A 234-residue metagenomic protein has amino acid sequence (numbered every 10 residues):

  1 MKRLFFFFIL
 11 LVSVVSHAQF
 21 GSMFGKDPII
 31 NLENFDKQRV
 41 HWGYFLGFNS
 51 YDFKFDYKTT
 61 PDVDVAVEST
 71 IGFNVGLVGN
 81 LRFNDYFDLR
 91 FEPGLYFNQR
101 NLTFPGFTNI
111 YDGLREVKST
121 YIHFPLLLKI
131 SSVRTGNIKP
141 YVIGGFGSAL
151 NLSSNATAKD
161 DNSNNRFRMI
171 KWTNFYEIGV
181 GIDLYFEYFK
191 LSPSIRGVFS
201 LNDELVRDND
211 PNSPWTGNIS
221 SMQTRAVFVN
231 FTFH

Functional and structural regions predicted by a protein language model:
Q19-I71, H234: Short glycine/proline- and aromatic-enriched beta-strand/turn motifs that initiate or cap beta-hairpins
D36, L81-D85, I130-G136, L184-F186 (+1 more regions): Outer-membrane beta-barrel strand-turn architecture
Q38-V40, S69-F73, K118-F124, I138 (+2 more regions): Residues that define the transmembrane beta-barrel architecture of outer-membrane proteins
V40-L46, L89-P93, I122-F124, P140-F146 (+3 more regions): Transmembrane beta-strands of outer-membrane beta-barrel proteins
H41, D52-F53, K58-Y111: Glycine- and aromatic-enriched membrane insertion/assembly motifs of diderm outer-membrane and organelle channel
F48-D52, L95-Q99, F146-L152, G197-D203 (+1 more regions): Transmembrane beta-strands of outer-membrane beta-barrel pores
D52, F87-L89, G136, Y188-L191: Repeated loop/turn-to-beta-strand initiation elements of outer-membrane beta-barrel proteins
T173, G181, E187-H234: Predominantly the C-terminal beta-signal and adjacent terminal strand-loop region of outer-membrane beta-barrel
